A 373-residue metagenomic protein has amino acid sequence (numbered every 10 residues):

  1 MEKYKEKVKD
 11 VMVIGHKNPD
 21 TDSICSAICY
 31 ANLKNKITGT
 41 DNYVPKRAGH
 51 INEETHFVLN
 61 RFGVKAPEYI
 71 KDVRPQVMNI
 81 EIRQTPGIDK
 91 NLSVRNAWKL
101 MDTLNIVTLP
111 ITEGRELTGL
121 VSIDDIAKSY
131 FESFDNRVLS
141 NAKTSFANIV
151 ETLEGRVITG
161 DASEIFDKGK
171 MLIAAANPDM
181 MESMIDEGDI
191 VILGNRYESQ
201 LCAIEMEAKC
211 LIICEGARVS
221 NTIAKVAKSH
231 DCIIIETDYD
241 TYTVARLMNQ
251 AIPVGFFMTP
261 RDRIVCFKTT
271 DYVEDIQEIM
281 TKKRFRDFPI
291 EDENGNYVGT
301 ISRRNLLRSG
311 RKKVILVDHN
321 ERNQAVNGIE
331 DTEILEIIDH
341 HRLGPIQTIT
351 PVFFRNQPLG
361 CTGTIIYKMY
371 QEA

Functional and structural regions predicted by a protein language model:
M1, T55, F146-I149, V244-M248: Generic structural signal of hydrophobic/aromatic residues within well-ordered alpha-helices of folded domains
M1-T108, E113-T118, D124-S129, I252-A373: Replace "Mg2+/Mn2+-dependent" with "divalent metal-dependent
E54, P75, I173-M258: Feature captures the catalytic cores and cofactor-binding loops of soluble hydro-lyases/lyases that act on carboxylate
Y69-N79, N141-A147, D240-T243: Short linear loop/turn motifs
E116-I190, D262-T269, T281-K283: Non-catalytic interface/targeting segments
V121, R218, T222, C361: Charged, alpha-helix-enriched surfaces in structured cytosolic catalytic cores of large nucleotide-utilizing machines
S122-D125, S129-T144, Y197, D231-T243 (+1 more regions): Beta-strand/loop-dominated core regions that host nucleotide or nucleotide-derived cofactor-binding catalytic loops
